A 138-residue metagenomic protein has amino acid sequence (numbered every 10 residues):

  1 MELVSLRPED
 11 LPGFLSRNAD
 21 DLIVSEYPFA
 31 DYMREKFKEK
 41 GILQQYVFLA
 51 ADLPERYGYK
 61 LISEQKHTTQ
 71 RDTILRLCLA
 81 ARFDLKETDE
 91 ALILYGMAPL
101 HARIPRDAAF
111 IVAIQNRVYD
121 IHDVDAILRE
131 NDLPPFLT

Functional and structural regions predicted by a protein language model:
M1-L3, D89-R117: Short, charged recognition helix plus adjacent turn of helix-turn-helix-like nucleic-acid-binding domains
D10-Q44, H122, A126-L137: A short, Lys/Arg-rich alpha-helix, primarily the initiator
E39, A50, A80: Residues within the alpha-helical elements of helix-turn-helix
Q45, R56, K86: Key DNA-contact positions within bacterial/archaeal DNA-binding proteins
D52-T69, L94-G96: Recognition helix of helix-turn-helix/homeodomain-like DNA-binding domains that insert into the DNA major groove
Q65-L79: Short, basic-rich loop-to-helix N-cap that marks the start of a DNA-contacting helix
L79-A81, P105-P134: Long, compositionally biased
